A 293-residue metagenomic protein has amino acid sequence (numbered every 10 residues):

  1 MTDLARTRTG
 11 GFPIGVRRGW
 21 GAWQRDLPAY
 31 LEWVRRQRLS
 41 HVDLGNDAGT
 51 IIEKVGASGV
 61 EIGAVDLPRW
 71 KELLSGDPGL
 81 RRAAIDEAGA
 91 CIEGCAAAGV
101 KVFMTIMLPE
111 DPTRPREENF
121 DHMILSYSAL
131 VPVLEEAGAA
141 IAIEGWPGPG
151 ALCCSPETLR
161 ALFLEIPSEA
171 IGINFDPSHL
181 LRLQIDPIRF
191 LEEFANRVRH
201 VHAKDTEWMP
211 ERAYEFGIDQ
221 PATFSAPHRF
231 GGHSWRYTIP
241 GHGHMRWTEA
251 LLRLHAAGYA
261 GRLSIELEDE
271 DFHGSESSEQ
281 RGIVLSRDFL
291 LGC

Functional and structural regions predicted by a protein language model:
M1-G15, W20-R35, G99-V100, C153-C293: Histidine-acidic metal/acid-base catalytic patches
T2-R8, E61, L74, P78-I173 (+2 more regions): Active-site acidic/histidine proton-transfer and metal-coordination neighborhood in alpha/beta enzyme cores
V16-R17, H41-L44, A142-G145, N174-D176: Short catalytic-loop micro-motif centered on adjacent basic/acidic residues
W20-A22, N46-A48, P68-K71, M107-D111 (+4 more regions): Active-site-proximal loop/turn and secondary-structure-junction residues that shape catalytic pockets, frequently
L31-N46, D66-W70: N-terminal substrate-binding region of glycoside hydrolase catalytic domains
D43, A64-D66, M104, A142 (+2 more regions): Conserved beta-strand positions in the central sheet of alpha/beta enzyme cores
N46-G59, E87-A97, S128-P132, D186-R199 (+1 more regions): Short amphipathic alpha-helices and their capping/turn segments at secondary-structure boundaries
T50-I62, A139, G231-H233: Short acidic, glycine/proline-enriched helix-loop-strand junctions
